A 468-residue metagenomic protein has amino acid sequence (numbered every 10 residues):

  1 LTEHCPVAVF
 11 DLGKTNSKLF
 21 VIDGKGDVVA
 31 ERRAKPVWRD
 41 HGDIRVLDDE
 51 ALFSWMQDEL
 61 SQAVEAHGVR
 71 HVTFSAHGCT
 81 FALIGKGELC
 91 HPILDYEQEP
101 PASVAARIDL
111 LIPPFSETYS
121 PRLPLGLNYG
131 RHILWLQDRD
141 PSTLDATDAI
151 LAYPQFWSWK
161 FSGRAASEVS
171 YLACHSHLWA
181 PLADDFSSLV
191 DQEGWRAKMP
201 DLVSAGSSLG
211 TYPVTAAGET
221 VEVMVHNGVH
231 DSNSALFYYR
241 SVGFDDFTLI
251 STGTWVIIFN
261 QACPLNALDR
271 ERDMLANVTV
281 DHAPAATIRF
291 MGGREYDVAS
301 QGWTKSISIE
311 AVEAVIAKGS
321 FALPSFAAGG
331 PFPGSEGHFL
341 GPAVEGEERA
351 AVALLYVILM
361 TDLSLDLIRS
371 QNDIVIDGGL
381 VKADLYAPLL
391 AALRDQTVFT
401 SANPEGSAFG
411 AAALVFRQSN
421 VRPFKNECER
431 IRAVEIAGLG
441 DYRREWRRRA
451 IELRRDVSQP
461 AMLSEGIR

Functional and structural regions predicted by a protein language model:
L1-I93, S103, A146, R196 (+5 more regions): N-terminal glycine/serine-rich phosphate-binding loop of ATP-dependent small-molecule kinases, especially carbohydrate
E3, G13-T15, G68, S75-H77 (+5 more regions): Short, basic and Ser/Thr-rich N-terminal targeting/leader segments
A8-V9, D109-L123, R131-T147, A152 (+4 more regions): Active-site core segments that coordinate phosphate-bearing ligands/cofactors across diverse enzyme families
D11, I93, E97, A149 (+2 more regions): Small/polar loops that bind or transfer phosphate-bearing groups
R33-R39, L94-A102, A173, T254-V256 (+3 more regions): Short, acidic/turn-prone active-site loops that include or flank metal/cofactor- and phosphate-binding residues
V64-E97, P121-L127, P154, S158-A180 (+2 more regions): Short beta-strand-loop/turn "lid" adjacent to the catalytic site in phosphate-handling enzymes
E99-P113: Hinge/lid segment of periplasmic solute-binding proteins
D191-S207: A conserved helix-loop-beta module that forms one wall/lid of the active-site cleft in ATP-utilizing catalytic domains
